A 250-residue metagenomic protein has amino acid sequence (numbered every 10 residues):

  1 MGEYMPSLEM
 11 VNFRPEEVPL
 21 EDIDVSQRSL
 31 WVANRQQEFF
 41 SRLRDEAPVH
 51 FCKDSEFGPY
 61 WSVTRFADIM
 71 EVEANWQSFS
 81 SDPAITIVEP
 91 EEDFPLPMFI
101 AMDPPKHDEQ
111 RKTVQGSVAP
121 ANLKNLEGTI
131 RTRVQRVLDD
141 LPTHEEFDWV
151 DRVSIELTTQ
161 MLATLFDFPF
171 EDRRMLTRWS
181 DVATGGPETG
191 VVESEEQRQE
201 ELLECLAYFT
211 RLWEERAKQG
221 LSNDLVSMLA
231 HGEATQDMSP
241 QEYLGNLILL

Functional and structural regions predicted by a protein language model:
M1-V150, T159-T177, D181-V191, E195-E200: Active-site substrate-recognition loop segments, prototypically the cytochrome P450 B′-helix/B-C loop
D108-K112, E156-Q160, A207, N223 (+1 more regions): A generic alpha-helix surface/boundary motif
V137, R178-P240: Cytochrome P450 catalytic core segment centered on helix I
I155, A163, C205, G232-L250: Central I-helix of cytochrome P450 enzymes
